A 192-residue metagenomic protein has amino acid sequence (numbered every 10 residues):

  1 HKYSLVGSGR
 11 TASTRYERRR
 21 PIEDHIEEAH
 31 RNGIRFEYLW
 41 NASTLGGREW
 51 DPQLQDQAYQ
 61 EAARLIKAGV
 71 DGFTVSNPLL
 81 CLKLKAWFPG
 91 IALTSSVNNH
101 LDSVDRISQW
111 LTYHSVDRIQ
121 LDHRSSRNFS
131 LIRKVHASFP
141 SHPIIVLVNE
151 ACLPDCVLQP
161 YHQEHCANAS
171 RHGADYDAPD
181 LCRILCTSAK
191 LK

Functional and structural regions predicted by a protein language model:
H1-R106, W110, V116-K192: Active-site pocket-lining/capping segments in soluble small-molecule metabolic enzymes
